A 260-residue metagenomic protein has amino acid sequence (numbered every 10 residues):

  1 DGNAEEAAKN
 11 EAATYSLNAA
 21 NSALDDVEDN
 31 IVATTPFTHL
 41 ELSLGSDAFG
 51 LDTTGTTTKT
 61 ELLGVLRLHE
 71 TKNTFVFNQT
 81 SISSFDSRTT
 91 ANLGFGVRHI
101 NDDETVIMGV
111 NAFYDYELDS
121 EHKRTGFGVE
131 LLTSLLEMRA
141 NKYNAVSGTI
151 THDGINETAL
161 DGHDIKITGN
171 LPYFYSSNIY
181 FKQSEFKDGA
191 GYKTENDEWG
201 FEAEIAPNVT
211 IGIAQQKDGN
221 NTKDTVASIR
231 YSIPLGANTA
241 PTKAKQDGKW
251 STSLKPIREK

Functional and structural regions predicted by a protein language model:
D1-T34, H39-L42, A145-Y180, S184-G191 (+1 more regions): Flexible, glycine-rich linker and terminal segments associated with outer-membrane beta-barrel/transport systems
N3-E117: Outer membrane beta-barrel translocator domains of Type V secretion systems
T38-G50, T74-S84, I107-E117, F127 (+3 more regions): Transmembrane beta-strand segments that form the barrel wall of outer-membrane beta-barrel proteins
A48-T60, I82-N92, Y116-K123, E157 (+2 more regions): Solvent-exposed loop/turn segments connecting transmembrane beta-strands in outer-membrane beta-barrel proteins
T58-T71, T89-D103, T125-K142, D161-P172 (+3 more regions): Feature captures outer-membrane beta-barrel proteins of Gram-negative bacteria and organelles
